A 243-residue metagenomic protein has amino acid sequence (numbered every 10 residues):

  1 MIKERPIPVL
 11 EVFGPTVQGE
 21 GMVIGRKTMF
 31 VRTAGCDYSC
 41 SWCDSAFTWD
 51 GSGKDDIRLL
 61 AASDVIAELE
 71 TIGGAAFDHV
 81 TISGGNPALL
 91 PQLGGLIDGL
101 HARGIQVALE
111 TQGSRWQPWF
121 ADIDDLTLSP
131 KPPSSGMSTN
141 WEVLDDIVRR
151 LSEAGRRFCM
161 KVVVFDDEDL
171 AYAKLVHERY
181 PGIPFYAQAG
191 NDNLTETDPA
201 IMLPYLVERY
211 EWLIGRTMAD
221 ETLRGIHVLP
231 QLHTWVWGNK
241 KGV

Functional and structural regions predicted by a protein language model:
K3, L10-E11, V17, K27-T28 (+1 more regions): Conserved Radical SAM active-site core
P6-L10, G14, L229-L232: Generic secondary-structure boundary/loop-capping signal
V17-M22, S39, W237-G238: Short N-terminal binding/cap micro-motifs at the start of the first secondary-structure element
G21, C43, S52-D55, Y172 (+2 more regions): Short linear functional motifs in flexible/disordered or boundary regions
A34-Y38: Cys/His-enriched microdomains
F77, A88-V243: Conserved AdoMet/S-adenosylmethionine-binding subsite of the radical SAM
